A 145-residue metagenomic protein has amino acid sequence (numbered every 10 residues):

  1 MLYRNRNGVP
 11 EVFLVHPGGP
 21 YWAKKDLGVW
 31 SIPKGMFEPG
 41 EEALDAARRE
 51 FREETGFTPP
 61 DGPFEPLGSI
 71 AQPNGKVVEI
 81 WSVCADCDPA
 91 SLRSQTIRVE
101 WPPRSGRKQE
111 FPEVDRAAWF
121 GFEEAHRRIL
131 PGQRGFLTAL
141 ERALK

Functional and structural regions predicted by a protein language model:
M1-I32, W81: N-terminal strand-loop-strand
R6-V9, G19-W22, E38, N74-G75 (+1 more regions): Short, charged/polar surface micro-motifs in flexible loops or helix N-caps
A23-L27, P103, A139: A short, polar/proline- and glycine-enriched secondary-structure boundary/capping micro-motif
I32-P66, W81, G121: The catalytic Nudix box helix
F37, P59, C87, L92 (+1 more regions): Hydrophobic pocket-lining residues within nucleotide cofactor-binding pockets
S69-G106, A118, L140: Active-site-adjacent beta-strand/loop module that shapes the phosphate/pyrophosphate-binding cleft
Q109-D115: Non-DNA-binding regulatory cores of transcription-related proteins, predominantly C-terminal effector-binding
A118, F122-K145: Charged phosphate-binding loop/patch that engages nucleotide di/tri-phosphates or the phosphate backbone of nucleic
